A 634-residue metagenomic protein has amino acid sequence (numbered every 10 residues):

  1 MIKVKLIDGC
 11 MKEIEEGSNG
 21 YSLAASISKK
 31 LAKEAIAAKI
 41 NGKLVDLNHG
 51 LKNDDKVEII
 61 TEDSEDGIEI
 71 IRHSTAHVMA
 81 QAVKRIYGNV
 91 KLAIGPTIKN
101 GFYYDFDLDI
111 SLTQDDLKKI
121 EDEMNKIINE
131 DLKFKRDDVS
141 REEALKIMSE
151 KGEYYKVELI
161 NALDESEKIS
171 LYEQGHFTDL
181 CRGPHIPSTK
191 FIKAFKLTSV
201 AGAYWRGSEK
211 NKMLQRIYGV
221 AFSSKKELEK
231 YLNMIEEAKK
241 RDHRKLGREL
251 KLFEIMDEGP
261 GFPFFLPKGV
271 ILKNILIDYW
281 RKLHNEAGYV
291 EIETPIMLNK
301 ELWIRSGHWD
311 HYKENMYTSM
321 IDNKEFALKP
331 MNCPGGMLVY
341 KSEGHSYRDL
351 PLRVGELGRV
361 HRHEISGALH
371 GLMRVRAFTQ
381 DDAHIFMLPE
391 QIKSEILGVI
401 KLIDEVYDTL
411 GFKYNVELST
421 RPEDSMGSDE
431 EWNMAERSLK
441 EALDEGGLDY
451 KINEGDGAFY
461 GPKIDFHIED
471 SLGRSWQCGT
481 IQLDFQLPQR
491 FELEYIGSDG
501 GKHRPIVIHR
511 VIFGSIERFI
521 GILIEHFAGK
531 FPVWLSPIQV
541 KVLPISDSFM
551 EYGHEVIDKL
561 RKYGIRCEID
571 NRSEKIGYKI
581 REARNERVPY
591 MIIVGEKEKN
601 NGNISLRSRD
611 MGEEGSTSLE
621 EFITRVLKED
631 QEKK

Functional and structural regions predicted by a protein language model:
M1-A93, T97-K634: NTP/phosphate- and nucleic-acid-binding module
